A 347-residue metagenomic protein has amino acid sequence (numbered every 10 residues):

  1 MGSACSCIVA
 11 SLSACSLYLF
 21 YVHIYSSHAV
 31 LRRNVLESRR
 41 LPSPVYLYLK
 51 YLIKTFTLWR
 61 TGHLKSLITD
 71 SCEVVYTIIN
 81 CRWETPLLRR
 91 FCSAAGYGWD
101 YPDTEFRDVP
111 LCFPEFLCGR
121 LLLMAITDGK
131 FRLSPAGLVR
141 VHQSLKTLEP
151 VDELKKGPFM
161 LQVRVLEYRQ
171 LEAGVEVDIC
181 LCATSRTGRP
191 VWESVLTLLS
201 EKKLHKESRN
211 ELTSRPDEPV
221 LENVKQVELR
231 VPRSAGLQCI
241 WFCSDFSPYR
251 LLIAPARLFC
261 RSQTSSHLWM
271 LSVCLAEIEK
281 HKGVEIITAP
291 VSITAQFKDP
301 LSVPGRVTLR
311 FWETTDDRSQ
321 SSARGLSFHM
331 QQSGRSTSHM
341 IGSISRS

Functional and structural regions predicted by a protein language model:
M1-P158, K282, P290: Hydrophobic, proline/glycine-rich low-complexity stretches
S6-R60, S185-S262, S336-S347: Segments adjacent to and within acyl-thioester-processing domains across lipid and secondary-metabolism enzymes
C15, F20, H142-R189, I287-S336: Hydrophobic beta-sheet segments that form the core/acyl-binding groove of ACP/CoA-dependent acyl-chain-processing
E73-Y101, L154, I179-W192, S200-E211 (+1 more regions): Soluble, non-transmembrane catalytic domains of enzymes that act on hydrophobic metabolites at membranes
Y76, N80-R120, V224-A289: A conserved, well-ordered hydrophobic junction motif at loop->secondary-structure transitions
F91, L145, V163, L181 (+3 more regions): Generic structural hydrophobic/aromatic packing signal, biased to beta-strands
R132, V139, D152, C243 (+3 more regions): Generic, ordered loop/turn and secondary-structure boundary motif
